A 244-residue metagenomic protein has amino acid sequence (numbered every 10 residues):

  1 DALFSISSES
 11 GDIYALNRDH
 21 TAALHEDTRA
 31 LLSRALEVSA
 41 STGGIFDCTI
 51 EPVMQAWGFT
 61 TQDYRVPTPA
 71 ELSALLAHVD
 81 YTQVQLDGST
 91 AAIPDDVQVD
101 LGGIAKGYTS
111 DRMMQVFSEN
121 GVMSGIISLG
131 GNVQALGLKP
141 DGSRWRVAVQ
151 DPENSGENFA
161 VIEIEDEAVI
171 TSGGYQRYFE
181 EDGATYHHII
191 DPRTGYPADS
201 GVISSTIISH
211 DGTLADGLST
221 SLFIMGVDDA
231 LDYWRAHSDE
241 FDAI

Functional and structural regions predicted by a protein language model:
D1-I244: Mature catalytic core of soluble alpha/beta enzymes
